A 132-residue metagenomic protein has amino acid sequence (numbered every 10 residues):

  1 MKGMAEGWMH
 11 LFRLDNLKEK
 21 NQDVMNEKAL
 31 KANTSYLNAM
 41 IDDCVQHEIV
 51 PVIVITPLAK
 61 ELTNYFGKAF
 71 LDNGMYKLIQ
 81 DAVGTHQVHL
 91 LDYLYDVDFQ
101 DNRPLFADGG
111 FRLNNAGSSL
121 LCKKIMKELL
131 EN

Functional and structural regions predicted by a protein language model:
M1-V50: Secreted/periplasmic serine-hydrolase-like ester/acetyl group-modifying domain
R13, V54-L58, Y93-D96: Short loop/turn segments at strand-loop or loop-helix junctions that form parts of catalytic or ligand-binding pockets
D23-L30, Y65-A69, A107-F111: Second-shell loop/turn segments in exported
A32-A39, G74, L78, A116-L120 (+1 more regions): Extracytoplasmic/secreted proteins, especially bacterial periplasmic and envelope-associated proteins
I41-K68: Active-site segments of SGNH/GDSL-like serine hydrolases that catalyze O-acetyl group transfer/hydrolysis on lipids
K60-Y93: Substrate-gating cap/lid alpha-helix
L62-N64, F99-R103: Extracytoplasmic/secreted cell-surface and envelope-processing proteins
F106-N132: Histidine-centered active-site loop/cap adjacent to the catalytic His in serine esterases/O-acetyl transfer systems
